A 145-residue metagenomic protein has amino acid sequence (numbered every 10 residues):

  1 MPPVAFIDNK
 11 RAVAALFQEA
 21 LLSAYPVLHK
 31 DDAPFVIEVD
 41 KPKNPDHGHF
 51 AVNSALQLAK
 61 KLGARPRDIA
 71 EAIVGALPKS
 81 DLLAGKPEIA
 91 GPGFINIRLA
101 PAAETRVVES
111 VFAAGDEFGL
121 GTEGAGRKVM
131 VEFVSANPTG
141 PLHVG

Functional and structural regions predicted by a protein language model:
M1-P42: Charged, compositionally biased N-terminal leader segments and the immediate start of the first structured element
F35-N53, A90-I95: Short, charge-patterned binding micro-sites
D46, F50-D68: Short, small/acidic-rich helices and loops at N termini and domain boundaries of DNA replication/processing enzymes
Q57, K61-L62, R106-G145: N-terminal catalytic cores of NTP/NDP-binding nucleotidyl/phosphoryl-transfer enzymes
D68, S80-A90, F118-G124: Short, flexible active-site-proximal loops enriched in glycine and acidic residues
A70-P78: Short, well-structured alpha-helical segments that form the helix of a local strand-helix-strand
P78-A113: Structured, non-catalytic alpha/beta "coupling" segments that mediate domain-domain communication and provide generic
